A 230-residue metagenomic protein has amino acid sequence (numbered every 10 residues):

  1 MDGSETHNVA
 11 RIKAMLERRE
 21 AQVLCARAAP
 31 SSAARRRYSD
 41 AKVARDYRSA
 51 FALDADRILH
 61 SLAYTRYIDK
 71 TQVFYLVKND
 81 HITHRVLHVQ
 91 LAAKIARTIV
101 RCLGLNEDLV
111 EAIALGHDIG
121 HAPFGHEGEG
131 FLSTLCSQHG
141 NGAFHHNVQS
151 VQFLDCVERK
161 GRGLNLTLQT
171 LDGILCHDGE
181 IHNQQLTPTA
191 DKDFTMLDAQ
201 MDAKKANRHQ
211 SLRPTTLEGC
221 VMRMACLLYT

Functional and structural regions predicted by a protein language model:
D2-R162, Q169, I174-D178, H182 (+2 more regions): An N-terminal structural lobe/cap that precedes and organizes the functional/catalytic core across diverse proteins
Q184-P188: A short secondary-structure junction signal
D193-R223: Acidic/Ser/Thr-rich, low-complexity mid-to-C-terminal regulatory regions of eukaryotic proteins
C226: Solvent-exposed, well-ordered loop and adjacent helix/strand elements within mature globular domains that form
Y229-T230: Conserved small/polar residues in nucleotide/adenosyl-binding loops
